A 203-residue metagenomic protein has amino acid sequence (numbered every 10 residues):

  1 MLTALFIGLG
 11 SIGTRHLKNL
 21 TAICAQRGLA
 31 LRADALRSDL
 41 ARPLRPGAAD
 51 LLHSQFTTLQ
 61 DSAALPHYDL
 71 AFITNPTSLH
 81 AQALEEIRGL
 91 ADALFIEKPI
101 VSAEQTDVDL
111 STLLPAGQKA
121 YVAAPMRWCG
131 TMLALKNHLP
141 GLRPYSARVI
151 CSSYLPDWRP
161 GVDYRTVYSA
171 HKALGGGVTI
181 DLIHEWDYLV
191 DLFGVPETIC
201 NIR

Functional and structural regions predicted by a protein language model:
M1-L51, P66: N-terminal Rossmann-like dinucleotide-binding module
T3, A30-D34, A93, K119 (+1 more regions): Residues at the starts of beta-strands that form the adenosine-phosphate
F6-I7, L36, T74, A123 (+1 more regions): Short hydrophobic segments within beta-strands
G10-I12, P76-L79, I100-V101, M126-C129: Short beta->alpha connector loops
T14, K18-Q26, E85, G89 (+2 more regions): Short, well-ordered alpha-helices that flank and scaffold nucleotide-derived cofactor binding pockets
A49-T112: Beta-loop-alpha module in the N-terminal Rossmann-like domain of NAD(P)-dependent dehydrogenases, especially those
V101-W158: A contiguous active-site-proximal alpha/beta segment in oxidoreductase catalytic domains
G161-R203: Rossmann-like dinucleotide-binding domain that binds NAD(P)(H)
